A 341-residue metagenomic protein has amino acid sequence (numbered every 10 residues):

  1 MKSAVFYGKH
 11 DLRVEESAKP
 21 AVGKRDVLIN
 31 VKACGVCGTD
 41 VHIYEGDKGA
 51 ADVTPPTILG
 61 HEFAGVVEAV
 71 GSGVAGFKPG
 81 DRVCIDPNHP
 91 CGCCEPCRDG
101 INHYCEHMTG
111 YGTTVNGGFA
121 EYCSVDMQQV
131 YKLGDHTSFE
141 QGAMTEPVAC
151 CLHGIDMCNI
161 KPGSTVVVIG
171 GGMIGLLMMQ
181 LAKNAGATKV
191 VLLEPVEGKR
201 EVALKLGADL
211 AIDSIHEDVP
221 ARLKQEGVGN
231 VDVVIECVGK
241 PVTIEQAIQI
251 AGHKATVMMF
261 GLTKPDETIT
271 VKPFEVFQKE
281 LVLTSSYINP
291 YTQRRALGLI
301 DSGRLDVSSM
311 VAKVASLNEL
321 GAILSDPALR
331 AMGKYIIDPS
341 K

Functional and structural regions predicted by a protein language model:
Y7, A18-K19, T54-G60, Y111-V115: Short Gly/Pro-enriched turn/cap motifs at secondary-structure boundaries
P20-C34, K48-E95, G134-H136: Glycine-rich beta-strand-centered segment in the early N-terminal region that forms part of a ligand/cofactor-binding
R82, T165, A255-T256, V282: Short glycine-centered segments of the SAM/dcSAM-binding site in methyltransferase folds
C91-I169: NAD(P)H dinucleotide-binding glycine-rich loop of Rossmann-like/cofactor-binding domains, especially the beta1-alpha1
T137-H216: Mid-domain Rossmann-like dinucleotide-binding core that forms the NAD(H)/NADP(H) cofactor-binding site
C158, K205-E280, S340: Glycine-rich cofactor phosphate-binding loops and adjacent beta1-alpha1 units of small-molecule cofactor enzyme domains
V196, T263, N289: Residues in the short beta-alpha loop(s) of Rossmann-like NAD(P)-binding domains
E245-Q249, P290-K341: C-terminal hydrophobic helical "lid"/dimerization subdomain of Rossmann-like NAD(P)H-dependent oxidoreductases
